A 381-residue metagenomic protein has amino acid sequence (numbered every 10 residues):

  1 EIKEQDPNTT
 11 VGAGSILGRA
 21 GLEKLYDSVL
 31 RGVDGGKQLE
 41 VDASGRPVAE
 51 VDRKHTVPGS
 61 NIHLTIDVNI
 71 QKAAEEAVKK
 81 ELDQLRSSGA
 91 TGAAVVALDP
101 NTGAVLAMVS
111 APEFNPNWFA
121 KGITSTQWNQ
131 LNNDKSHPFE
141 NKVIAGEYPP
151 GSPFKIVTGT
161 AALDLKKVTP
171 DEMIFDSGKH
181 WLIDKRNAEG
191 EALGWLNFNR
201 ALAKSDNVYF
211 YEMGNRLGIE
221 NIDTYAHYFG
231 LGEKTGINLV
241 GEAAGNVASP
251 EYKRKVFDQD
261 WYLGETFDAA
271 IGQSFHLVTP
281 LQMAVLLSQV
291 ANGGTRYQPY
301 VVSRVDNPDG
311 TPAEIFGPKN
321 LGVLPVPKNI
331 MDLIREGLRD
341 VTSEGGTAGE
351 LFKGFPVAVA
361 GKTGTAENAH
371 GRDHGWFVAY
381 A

Functional and structural regions predicted by a protein language model:
E1-G59, A284: Small/polar-residue-rich segments within soluble enzyme cores
I2-E4, K80-Q84, E113-F114, A248-Y252: Short regulatory "switch" loops immediately downstream of catalytic or recognition motifs within protein catalytic
D27-G32, K79, D83, Q289-N292 (+1 more regions): Short, intrinsically disordered, mixed-charge
L30, V68-I70, N101: Residues that cap or initiate secondary-structure elements
V41-R53, I66, A93, P100-P153 (+1 more regions): Beta-lactam-recognizing serine transpeptidase/beta-lactamase-like catalytic domain environment
P47-A93: Conserved, well-ordered alpha-helix/loop/beta-strand core segments that scaffold catalytic motifs
